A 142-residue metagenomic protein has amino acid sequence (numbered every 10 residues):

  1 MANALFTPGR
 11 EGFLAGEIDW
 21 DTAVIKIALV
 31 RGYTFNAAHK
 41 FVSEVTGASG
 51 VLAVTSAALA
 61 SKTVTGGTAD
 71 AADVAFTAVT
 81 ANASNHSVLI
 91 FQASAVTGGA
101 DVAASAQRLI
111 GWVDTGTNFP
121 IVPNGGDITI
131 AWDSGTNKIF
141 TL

Functional and structural regions predicted by a protein language model:
M1-H86, S94-L142: Small cysteine-rich, disulfide-bonded extracellular modules of the LU/uPAR three-finger superfamily and closely related
